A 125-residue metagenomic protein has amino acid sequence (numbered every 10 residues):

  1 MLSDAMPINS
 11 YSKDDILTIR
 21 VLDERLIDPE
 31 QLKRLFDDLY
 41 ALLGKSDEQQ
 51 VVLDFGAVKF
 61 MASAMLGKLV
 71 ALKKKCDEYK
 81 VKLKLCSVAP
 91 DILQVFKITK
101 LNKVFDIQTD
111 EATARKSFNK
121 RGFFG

Functional and structural regions predicted by a protein language model:
D4-A5, A89, S117: Short, structured coil/loop segments at alpha-helix boundaries
D4-D37: STAS-typified acidic loop motif
D15, P90, A112: Residues that form or immediately flank small-molecule/cofactor binding pockets and catalytic motifs
D23, A57, E111: Flexible, active-site-proximal loop/turn residues at the rims of small-molecule/cofactor binding pockets and catalytic
L26-V104: Amphipathic alpha-helical interaction surfaces in cytosolic regulatory modules
D106-T113: Short acidic-hydrophobic, aromatic-tinged amphipathic segments that line or gate anion-handling sites
R115-G125: Acidic/histidine-enriched, glycine/proline-rich intrinsically disordered or flexible terminal extensions
